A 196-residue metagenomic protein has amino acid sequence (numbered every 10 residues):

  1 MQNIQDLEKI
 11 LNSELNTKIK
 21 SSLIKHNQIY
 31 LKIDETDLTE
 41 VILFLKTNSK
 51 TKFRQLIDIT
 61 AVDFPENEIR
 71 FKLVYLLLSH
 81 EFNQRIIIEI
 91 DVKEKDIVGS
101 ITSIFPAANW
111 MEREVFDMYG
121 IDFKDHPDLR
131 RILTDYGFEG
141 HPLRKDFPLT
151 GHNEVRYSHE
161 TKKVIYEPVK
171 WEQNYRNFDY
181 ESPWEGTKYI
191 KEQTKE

Functional and structural regions predicted by a protein language model:
M1-E196: Terminal low-complexity/charged segments
